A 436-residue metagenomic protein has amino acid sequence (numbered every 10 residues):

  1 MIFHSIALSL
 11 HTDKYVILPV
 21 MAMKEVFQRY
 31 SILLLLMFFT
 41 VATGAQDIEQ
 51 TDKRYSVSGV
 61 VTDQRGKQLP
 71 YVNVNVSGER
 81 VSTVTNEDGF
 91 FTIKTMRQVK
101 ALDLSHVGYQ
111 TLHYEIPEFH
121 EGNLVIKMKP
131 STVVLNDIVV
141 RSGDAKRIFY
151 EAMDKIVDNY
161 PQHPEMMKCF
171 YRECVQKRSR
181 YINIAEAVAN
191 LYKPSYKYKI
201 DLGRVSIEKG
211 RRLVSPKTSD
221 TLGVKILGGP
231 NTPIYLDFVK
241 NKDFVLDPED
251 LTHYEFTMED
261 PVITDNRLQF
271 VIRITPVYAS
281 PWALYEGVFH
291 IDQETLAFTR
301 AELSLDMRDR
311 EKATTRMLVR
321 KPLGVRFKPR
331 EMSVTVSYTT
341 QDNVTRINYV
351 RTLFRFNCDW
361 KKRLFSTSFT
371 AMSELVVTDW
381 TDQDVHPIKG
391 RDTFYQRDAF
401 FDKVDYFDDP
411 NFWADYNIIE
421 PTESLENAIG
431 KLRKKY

Functional and structural regions predicted by a protein language model:
I48, D52-L69: Structural motif
V57-D63, G89, I126, I138-V140: A short, amphipathic beta-strand motif
K67, T92-V99: Short Pro-Gly-centered beta-turn/loop motif in secreted/extracellular proteins
V72-V76, L102, V140: Hydrophobic beta-strand segments
R80-F90: Short, acidic Ser/Thr/Gly-rich low-complexity loop/linker segments typical of extracellular and cell-surface proteins
L104-Y114: A short, solvent-exposed loop/turn motif at the edges and junctions of modular extracellular/periplasmic domains
K127-Y254, D265-L268, M317-L318, P322-Y436: Surface-exposed, low-complexity/disordered segments and acidic/polar micro-motifs at processing/linker regions
K242-Q293, A297-L305, T339, T345: Extended beta-strand-rich segments in extracellular/periplasmic secretory proteins, especially within noncatalytic
